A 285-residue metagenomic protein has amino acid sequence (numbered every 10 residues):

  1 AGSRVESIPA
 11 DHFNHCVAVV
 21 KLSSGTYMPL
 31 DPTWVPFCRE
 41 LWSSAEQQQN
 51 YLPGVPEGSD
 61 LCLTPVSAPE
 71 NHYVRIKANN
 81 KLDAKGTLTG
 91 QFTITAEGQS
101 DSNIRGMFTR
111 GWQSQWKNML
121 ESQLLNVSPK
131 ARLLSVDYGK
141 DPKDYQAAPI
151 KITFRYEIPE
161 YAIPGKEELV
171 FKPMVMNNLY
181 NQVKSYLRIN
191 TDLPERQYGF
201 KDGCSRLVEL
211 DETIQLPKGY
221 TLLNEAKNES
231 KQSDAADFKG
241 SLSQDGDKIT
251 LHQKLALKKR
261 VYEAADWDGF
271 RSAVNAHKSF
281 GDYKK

Functional and structural regions predicted by a protein language model:
A1-K285: A sensor for short, sequence-defined functional sites
